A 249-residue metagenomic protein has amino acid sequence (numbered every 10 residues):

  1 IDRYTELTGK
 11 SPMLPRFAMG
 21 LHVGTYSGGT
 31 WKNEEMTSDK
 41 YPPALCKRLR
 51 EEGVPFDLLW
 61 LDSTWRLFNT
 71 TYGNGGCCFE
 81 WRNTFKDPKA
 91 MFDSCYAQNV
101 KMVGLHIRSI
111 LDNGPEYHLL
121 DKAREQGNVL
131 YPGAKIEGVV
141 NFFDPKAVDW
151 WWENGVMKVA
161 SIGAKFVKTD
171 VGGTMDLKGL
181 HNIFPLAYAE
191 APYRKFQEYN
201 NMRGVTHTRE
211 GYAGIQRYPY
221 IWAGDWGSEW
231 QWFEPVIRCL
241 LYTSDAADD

Functional and structural regions predicted by a protein language model:
I1-D245, D249: Catalytic-domain carbohydrate-binding cleft regions of carbohydrate-active enzymes
